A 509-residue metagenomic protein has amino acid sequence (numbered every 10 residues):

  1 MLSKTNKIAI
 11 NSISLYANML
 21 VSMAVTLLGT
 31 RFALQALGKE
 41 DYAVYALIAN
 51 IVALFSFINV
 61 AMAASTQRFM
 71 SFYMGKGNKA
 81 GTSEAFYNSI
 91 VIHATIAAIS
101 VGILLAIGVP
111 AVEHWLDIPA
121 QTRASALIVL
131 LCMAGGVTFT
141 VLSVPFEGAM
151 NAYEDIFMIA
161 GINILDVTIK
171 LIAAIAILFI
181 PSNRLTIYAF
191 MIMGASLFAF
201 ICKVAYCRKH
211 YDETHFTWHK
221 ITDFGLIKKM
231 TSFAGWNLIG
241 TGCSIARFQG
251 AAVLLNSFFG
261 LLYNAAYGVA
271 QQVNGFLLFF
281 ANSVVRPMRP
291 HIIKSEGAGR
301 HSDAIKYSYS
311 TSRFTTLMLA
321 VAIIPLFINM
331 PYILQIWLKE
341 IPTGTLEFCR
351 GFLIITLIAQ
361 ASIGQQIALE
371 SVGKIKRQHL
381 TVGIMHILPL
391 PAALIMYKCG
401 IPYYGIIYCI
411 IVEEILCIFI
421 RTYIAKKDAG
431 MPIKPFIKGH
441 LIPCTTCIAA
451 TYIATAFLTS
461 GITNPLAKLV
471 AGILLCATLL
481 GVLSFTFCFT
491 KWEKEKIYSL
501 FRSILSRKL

Functional and structural regions predicted by a protein language model:
M1-I8, L185, A189, K203-F248 (+5 more regions): Interhelical loop/hinge segments that connect adjacent transmembrane helices in multipass membrane
N6-F72, V101, L105, L171 (+1 more regions): Signature of the first transmembrane helix
I10-L27, D166, M191-K203, C207 (+4 more regions): Transmembrane helical elements of multi-pass membrane transporters/channels
V21, A160-H210, Q271, G383-L388 (+3 more regions): Hydrophobic alpha-helical transmembrane segments
A33-S56, A85, L185-F190, G225-A234 (+3 more regions): Interfacial/gating helices of multi-pass transporter permease domains
V60-K76, A152, Y211-H215, A270 (+2 more regions): Helix-loop junctions and terminal segments of transmembrane helices in multi-pass membrane transport/translocation
V137-L165, I175, T186, L353-M385 (+1 more regions): Membrane-interface junctions at transmembrane-helix termini in multi-pass inner-membrane proteins
A429-K434, I453-L509: Membrane-proximal transmembrane or re-entrant/amphipathic helices at the cytosolic face
